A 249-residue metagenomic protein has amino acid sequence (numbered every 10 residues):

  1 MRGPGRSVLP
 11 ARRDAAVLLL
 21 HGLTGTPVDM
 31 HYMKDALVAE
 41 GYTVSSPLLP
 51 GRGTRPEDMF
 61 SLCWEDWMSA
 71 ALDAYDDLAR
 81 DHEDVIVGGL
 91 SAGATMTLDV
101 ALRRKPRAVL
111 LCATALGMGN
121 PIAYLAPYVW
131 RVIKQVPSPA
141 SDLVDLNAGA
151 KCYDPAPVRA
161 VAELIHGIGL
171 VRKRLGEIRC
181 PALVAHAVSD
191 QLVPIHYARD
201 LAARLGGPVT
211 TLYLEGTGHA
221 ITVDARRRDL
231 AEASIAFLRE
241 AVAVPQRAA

Functional and structural regions predicted by a protein language model:
R2-R55: Short, surface-exposed "cap/lid" segments of acyl-processing enzymes
M33, C180, P194-A203: Short alpha-helix in the alpha/beta-hydrolase fold that links the catalytic acid
R55-D81: Catalytic nucleophile-loop/oxyanion-hole region of alpha/beta-hydrolase and closely related hydrolase-like folds
G89-G93, T97: Gly/Ala-rich beta-loop-alpha elbow adjacent to hydrolase catalytic centers
L110-N120: Active-site nucleophile loop of the alpha/beta-hydrolase fold
I178, V184-H186, D190: Short beta-strand/loop motif that positions the catalytic acidic residue of the alpha/beta-hydrolase fold
R199, A203-A220: Catalytic histidine neighborhood in serine/cysteine hydrolases with alpha/beta-hydrolase-type architecture
G216-A249: Catalytic active-site module of serine/aspartate enzymes centered on a nucleophile-bearing elbow/loop
